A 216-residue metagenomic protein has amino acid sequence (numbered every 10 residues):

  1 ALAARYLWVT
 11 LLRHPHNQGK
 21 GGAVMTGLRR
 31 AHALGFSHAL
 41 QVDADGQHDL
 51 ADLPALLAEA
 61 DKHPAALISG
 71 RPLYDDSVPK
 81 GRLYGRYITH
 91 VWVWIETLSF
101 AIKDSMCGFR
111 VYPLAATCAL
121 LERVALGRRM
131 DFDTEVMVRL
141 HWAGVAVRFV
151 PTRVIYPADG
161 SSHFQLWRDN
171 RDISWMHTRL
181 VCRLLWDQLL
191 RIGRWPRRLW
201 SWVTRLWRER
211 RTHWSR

Functional and structural regions predicted by a protein language model:
A1-L12: Acidic donor-binding segment of Leloir-type glycosyltransferases
A3, E59, R139-L140: Hydrophobic/aromatic ligand-binding patch that stacks against planar heteroaromatic rings of cofactors or nucleotides
Y6, I68, R148: Localized chelating/binding microdomains that coordinate divalent metal ions or stabilize phosphate-bearing
T10, H14-A33, H38-L40, L50-M130 (+2 more regions): Acceptor/aglycone-binding surface of glycosyltransferases and processive sugar-polymer synthases
D43-Q47: The conserved acidic donor/metal-binding loop of glycosyltransferases
R123-R216: Hydrophobic helical membrane-anchoring modules
